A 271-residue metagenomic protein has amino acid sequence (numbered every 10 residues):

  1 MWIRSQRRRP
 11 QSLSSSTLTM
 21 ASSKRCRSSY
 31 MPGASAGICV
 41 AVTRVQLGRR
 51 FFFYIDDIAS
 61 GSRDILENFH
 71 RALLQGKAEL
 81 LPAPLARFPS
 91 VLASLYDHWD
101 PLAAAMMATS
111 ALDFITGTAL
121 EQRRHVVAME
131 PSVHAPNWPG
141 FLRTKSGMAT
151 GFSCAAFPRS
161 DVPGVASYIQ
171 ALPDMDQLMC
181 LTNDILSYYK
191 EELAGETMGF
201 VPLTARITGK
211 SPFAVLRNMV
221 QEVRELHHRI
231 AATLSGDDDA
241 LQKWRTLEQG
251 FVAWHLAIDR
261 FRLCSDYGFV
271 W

Functional and structural regions predicted by a protein language model:
M1-W271: Alpha-helical, largely C-terminal catalytic domains that coordinate divalent metal ions via clustered Asp/Glu/His
